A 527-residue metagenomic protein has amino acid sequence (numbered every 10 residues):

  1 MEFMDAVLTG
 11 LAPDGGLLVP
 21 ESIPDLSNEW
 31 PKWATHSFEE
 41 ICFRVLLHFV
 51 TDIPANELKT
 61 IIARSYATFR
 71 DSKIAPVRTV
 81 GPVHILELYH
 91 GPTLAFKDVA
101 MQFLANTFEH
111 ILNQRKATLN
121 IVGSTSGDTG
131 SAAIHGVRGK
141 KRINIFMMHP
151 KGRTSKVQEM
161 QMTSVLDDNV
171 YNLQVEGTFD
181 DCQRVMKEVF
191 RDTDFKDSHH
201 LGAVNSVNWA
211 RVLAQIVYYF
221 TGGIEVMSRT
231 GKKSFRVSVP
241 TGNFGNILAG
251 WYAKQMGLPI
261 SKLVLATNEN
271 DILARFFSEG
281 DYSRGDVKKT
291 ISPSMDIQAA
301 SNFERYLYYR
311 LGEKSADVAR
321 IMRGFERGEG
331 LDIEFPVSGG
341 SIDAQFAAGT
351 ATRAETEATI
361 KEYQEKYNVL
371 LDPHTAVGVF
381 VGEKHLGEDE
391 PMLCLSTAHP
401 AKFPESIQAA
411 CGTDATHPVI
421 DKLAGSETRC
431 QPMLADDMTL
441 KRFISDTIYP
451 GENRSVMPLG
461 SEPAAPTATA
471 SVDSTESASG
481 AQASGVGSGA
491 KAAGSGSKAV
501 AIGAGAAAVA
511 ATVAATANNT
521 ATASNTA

Functional and structural regions predicted by a protein language model:
M1-G460: PLP-dependent amino-acid enzyme catalytic core
M457-L459, A493, A527: Extended hydrophobic/Leu-rich segments
A464-T469: Terminal export/targeting leaders at protein ends
A470-K491: C-terminal low-complexity, Ser/Thr- and acidic/Pro-rich disordered "stalk" regions positioned immediately N-terminal
G487-A504: Membrane-penetrating hydrophobic segments
V500-A515: Short, glycine/alanine-rich hydrophobic alpha-helices that insert into or span membranes
A515-A517, A521-A527: Membrane-proximal, acidic/low-complexity disordered segments on the non-cytosolic side of organellar membranes
